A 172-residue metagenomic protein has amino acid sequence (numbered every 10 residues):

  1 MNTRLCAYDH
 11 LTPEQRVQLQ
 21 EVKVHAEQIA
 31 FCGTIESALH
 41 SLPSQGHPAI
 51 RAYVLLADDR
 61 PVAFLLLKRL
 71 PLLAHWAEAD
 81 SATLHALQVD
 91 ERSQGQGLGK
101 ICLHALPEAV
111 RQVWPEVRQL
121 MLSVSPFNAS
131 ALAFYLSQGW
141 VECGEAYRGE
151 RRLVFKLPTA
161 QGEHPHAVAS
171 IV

Functional and structural regions predicted by a protein language model:
N2-A86, D90-R92, L103-H104, A109-V113 (+3 more regions): Acetyl-CoA-dependent GNAT
K68, M121-S123, C143: Solvent-exposed beta-strand sheet faces enriched in polar/charged residues
D90-R92, Q96, P126-F127: Active-site acidic-Proline motif in GNAT/NAT acetyltransferases
G97, P115, G139: Short glycine-rich hinge loops at helix-strand junctions in the catalytic core of two-component histidine kinases
K100, P126-G144: Conserved active-site alpha-helix within GNAT-family acetyltransferase domains
E116-L132, R148-R152, P158: Conserved beta-strand-loop-alpha-helix junction that forms the acyl-donor binding cleft
A160-P165: Short, charged/polar, Gly/Pro-enriched secondary-structure boundary elements
A167-A169: Ala/Thr-enriched low-complexity intrinsically disordered regions
